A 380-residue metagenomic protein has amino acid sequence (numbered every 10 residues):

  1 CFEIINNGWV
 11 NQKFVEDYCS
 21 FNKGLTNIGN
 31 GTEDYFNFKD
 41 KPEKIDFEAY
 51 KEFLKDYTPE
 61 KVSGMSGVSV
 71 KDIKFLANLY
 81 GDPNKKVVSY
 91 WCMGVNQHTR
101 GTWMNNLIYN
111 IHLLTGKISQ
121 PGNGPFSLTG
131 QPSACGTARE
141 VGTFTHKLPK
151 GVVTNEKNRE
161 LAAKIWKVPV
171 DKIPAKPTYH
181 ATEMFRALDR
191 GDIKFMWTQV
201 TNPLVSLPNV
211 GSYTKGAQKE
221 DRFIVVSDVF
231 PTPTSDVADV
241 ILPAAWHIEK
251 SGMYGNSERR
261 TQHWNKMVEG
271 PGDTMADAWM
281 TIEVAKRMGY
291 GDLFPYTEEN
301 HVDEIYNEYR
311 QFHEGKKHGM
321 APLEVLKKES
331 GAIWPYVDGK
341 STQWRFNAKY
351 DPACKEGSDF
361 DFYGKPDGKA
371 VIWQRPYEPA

Functional and structural regions predicted by a protein language model:
C1-N84: Long, well-ordered, tryptophan-enriched scaffold segments
E3, F53, Y57, M65-D72 (+13 more regions): Generic, well-ordered alpha-helical scaffold segments in large soluble proteins
W9-F14, I73, V87-S89, K117-S127 (+6 more regions): Acidic/polar loop patches that form or flank catalytic/metal-binding clefts of enzymes that bind anionic ligands
D17-N22, L79, G94, G124-C135 (+1 more regions): A glycine-rich phosphate-binding loop feature that marks nucleotide/adenosyl-phosphate handling sites
E43-D46, Y57-P59, Y90-V95, R260-E269: Flexible glycine/proline-enriched surface loops and loop-helix/loop-strand junctions
G64-V68, C92-T99, G130-P132, V200-V205: Conserved short loop/turn motifs at secondary-structure junctions
Y109-V237, A245-G252, M267, E324-A380: Extended redox/cofactor-interaction regions of prokaryotic respiratory oxidoreductases
I248-G270, M280-Y290: Glycine/threonine-rich phosphate-binding loop and adjacent beta-strand/alpha-helix elements that clamp
